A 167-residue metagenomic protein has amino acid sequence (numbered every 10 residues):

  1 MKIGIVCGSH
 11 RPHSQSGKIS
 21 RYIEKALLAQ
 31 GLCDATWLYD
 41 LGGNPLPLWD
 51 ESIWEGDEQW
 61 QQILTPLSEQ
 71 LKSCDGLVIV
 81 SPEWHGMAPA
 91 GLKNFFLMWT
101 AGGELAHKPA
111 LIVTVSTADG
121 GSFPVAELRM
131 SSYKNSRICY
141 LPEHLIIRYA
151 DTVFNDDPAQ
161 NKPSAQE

Functional and structural regions predicted by a protein language model:
M1-L97, A101, P163-E167: N-terminal beta1-alpha1-beta2 submodule of the flavodoxin-like/Rossmannoid cofactor-binding fold
C7-S9, T114, D151: Short, histidine-centered active-site or binding-site loop motifs used for metal coordination, general acid-base
R11-H13, G120, F154: Short, acidic Gly/Pro/Ser/Thr-rich loop/turn segments
Q30, C139-E167: Glycine-rich phosphate/pyrophosphate-binding loop and the adjoining helix
L46-W49, L105, I147, F154: Short clusters of hydrophobic/aromatic residues that line enzyme substrate/ligand-binding pockets
L48-S52, V125, T152-D156: Short aromatic-enriched loop/helix-cap "lid" or pocket-rim segments at secondary-structure transitions that line
A106-Y149: Short, glycine-/small-residue-rich phosphate/pyrophosphate-handling segment
